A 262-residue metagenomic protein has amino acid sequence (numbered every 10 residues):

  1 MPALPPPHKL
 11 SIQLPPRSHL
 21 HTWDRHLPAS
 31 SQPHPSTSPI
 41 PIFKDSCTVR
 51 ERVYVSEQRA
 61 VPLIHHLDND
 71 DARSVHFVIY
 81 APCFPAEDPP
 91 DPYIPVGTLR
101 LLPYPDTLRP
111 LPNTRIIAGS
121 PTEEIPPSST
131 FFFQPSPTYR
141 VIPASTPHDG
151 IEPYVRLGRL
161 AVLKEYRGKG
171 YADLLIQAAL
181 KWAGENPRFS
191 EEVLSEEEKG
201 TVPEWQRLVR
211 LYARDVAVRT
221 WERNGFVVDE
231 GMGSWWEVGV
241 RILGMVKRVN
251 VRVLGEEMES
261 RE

Functional and structural regions predicted by a protein language model:
M1-K44, T48-R52, R73, L160 (+2 more regions): Terminal substrate-recognition subdomain of acyl/acetyltransferases
T37-S38, V53-Y80, P85-K169, D173-L194 (+3 more regions): Conserved acyl-donor/pantetheine-binding loop and adjacent beta-alpha core of acyl/acetyltransferases and related
